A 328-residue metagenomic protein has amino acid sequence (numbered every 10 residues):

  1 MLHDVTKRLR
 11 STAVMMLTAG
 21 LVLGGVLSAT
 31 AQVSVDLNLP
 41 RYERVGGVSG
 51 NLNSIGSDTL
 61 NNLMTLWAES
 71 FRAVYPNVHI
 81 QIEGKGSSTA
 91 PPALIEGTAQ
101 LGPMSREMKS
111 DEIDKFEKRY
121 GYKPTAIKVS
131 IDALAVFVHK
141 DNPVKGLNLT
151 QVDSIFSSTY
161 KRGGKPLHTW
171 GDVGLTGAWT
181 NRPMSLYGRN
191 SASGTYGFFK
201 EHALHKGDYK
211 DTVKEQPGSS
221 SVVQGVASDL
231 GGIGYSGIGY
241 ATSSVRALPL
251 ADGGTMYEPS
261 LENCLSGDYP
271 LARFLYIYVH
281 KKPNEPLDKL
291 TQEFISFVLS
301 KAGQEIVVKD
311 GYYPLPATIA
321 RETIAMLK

Functional and structural regions predicted by a protein language model:
L2-M16: Bacterial N-terminal signal peptides that target proteins for export
A13-G25: Bacterial N-terminal signal peptides
G25-A31: Sec/Tat signal peptide C-region and signal peptidase I cleavage site
A31-K328: Flexible loop/hinge segments at secondary-structure junctions
